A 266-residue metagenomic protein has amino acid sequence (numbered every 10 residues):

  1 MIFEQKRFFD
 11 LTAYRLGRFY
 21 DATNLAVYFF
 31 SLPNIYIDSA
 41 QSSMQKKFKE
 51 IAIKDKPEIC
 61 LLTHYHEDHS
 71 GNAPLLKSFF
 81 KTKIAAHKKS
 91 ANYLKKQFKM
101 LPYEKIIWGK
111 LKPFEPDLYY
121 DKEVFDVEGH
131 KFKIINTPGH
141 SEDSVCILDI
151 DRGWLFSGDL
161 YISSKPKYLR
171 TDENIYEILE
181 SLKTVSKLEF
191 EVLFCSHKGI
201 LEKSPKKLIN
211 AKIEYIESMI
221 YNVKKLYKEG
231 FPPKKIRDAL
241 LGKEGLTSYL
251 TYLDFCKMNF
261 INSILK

Functional and structural regions predicted by a protein language model:
M1-D55, C146-G158: Conserved beta-strand hairpin/beta-sheet module of binuclear metal-dependent hydrolase folds, prominently
F29, K122-D149: Core dinuclear metal-dependent hydrolase active-site scaffold
I37-A40, P57-H66, I84-K88, N136-G139 (+2 more regions): Active-site neighborhood of phospho(di)ester-bond hydrolases with catalytic His/Asp-centered motifs
S42-M44, Y65-G71, A91-L94, E142-S144 (+2 more regions): Active-site environment of divalent metal-dependent phosphoester hydrolases
K46-F125: Active-site HxH/HxHxD metal-binding segment of metal-dependent hydrolases
G71, F132, E173: Residue-level signal for the nucleotide or nucleotide-sugar donor/cofactor binding architecture
N136-P138, E142-S218, N222: Metallo-beta-lactamase
K187-E191, I200-K266: Accessory terminal helices/loops
